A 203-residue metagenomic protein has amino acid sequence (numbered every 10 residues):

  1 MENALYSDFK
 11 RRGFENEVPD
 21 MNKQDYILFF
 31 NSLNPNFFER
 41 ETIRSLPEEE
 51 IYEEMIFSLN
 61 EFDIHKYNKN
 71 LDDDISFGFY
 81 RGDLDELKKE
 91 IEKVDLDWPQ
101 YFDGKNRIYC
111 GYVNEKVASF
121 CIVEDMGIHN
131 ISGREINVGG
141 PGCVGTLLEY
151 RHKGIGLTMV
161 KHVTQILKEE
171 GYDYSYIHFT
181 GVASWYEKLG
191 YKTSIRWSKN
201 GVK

Functional and structural regions predicted by a protein language model:
M1, E15-D20, L167-T180: Conserved GNAT acetyl-CoA-binding A-motif
M1-L5, C143-T146, H152-Q165, E169 (+1 more regions): Conserved acetyl-CoA-binding loop-helix of GNAT-fold acetyltransferases
M1-L71: Acyl-donor-binding surface of acyltransferase catalytic domains
V18, A118-S119, I195: A structural microfeature
S76-L87: A short beta-loop-alpha structural element at the N-terminal edge of CoA-dependent acyl/N-acetyltransferase catalytic
I91-L148: A conserved beta-strand-loop-helix scaffold within acyl/acetyltransferase catalytic domains
V160, G181, W185, G201-K203: Short glycine/proline-centered loop/turn elements that form peptide/ligand docking sites
Y186-N200: Short acidic, glycine/proline-enriched helix-loop-strand junctions
